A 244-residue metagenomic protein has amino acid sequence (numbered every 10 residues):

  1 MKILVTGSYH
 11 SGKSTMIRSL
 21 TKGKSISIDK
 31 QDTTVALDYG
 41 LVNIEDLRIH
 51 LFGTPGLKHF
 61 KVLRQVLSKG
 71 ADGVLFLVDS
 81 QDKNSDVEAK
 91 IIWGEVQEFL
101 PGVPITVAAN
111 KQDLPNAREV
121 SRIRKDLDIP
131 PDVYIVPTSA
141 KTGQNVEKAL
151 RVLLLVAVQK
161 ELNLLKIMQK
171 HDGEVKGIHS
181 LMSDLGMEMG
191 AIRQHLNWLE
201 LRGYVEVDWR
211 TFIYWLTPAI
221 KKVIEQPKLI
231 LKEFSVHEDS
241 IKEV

Functional and structural regions predicted by a protein language model:
M1-H50: Conserved G1/Walker A P-loop phosphate-binding module
D46-K61: Switch II (G3) loop of P-loop NTPases
F60-D82, E95, F99: Inter-motif core of Ras-like GTPase G domains
S80-P131: Conserved C-terminal guanine-recognition region of P-loop GTPase G domains, centered on the G4
D113-N163: Canonical P-loop GTPase G-domain recognition
A157-H179, S183, V244: Short amphipathic alpha-helical interface segments
H179, L185-L201: Short amphipathic alpha-helical interaction segments
P218-V244: Short, amphipathic alpha-helical interaction segments positioned at domain boundaries
